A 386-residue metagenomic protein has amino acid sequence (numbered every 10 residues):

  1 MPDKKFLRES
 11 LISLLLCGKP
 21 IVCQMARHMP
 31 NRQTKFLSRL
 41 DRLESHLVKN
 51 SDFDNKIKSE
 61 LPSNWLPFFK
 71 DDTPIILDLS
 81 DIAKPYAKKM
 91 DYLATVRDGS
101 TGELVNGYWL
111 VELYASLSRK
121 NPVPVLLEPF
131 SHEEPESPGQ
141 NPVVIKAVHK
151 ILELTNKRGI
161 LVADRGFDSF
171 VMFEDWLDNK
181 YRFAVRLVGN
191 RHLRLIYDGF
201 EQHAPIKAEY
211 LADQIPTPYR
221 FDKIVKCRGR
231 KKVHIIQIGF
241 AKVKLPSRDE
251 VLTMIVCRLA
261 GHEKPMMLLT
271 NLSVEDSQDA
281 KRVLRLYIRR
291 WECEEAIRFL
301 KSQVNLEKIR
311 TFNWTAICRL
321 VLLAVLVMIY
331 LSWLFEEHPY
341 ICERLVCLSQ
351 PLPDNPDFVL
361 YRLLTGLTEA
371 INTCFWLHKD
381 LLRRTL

Functional and structural regions predicted by a protein language model:
M1-L16, H28, F36, K58-E60 (+3 more regions): Single, function-defining residue in the core of a domain
R8, V22-C23, L40-D41: Short amphipathic alpha-helical segments
L11, D41-S118, I235-K244: Active-site-proximal, Lys/Arg-enriched surface segment that forms a nucleic-acid-binding/basic interface patch
V22, L43-H46, L93, Y108-E112 (+3 more regions): Long, contiguous hydrophobic alpha-helical segments, chiefly transmembrane helices and signal peptides
V22-Q33: DNA-recognition alpha helix
N31-R42: Short, positively charged loop/turn segments that connect secondary-structure elements
